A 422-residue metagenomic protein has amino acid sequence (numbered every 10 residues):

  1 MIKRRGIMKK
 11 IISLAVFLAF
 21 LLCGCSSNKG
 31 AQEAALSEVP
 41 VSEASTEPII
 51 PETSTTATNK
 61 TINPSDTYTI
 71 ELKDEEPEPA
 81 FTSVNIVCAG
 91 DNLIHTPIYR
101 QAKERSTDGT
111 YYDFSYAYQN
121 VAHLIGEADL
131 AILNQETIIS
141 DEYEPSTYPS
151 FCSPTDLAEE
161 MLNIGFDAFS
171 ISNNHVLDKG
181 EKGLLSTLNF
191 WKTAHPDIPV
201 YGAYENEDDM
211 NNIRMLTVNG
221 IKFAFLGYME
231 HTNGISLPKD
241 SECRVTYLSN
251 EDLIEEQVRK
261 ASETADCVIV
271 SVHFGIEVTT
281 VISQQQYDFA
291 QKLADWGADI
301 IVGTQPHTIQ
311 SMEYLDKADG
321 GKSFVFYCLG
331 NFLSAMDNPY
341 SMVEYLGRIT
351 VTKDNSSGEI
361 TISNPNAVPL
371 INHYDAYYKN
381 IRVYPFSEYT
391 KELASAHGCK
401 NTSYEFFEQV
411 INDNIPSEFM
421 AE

Functional and structural regions predicted by a protein language model:
I2-V16: Positively charged n-region of N-terminal signal peptides that target proteins for export
F17-L18, Y143: C-terminal/domain-terminus segments
L22-G24: C-terminal motif of bacterial Sec signal peptides marking the signal peptidase cleavage site
S26, L36-E38, E47-E422: Acidic, metal/ion-coordinating pockets
G30-E33: Intrinsically disordered, low-complexity, mixed-charge
